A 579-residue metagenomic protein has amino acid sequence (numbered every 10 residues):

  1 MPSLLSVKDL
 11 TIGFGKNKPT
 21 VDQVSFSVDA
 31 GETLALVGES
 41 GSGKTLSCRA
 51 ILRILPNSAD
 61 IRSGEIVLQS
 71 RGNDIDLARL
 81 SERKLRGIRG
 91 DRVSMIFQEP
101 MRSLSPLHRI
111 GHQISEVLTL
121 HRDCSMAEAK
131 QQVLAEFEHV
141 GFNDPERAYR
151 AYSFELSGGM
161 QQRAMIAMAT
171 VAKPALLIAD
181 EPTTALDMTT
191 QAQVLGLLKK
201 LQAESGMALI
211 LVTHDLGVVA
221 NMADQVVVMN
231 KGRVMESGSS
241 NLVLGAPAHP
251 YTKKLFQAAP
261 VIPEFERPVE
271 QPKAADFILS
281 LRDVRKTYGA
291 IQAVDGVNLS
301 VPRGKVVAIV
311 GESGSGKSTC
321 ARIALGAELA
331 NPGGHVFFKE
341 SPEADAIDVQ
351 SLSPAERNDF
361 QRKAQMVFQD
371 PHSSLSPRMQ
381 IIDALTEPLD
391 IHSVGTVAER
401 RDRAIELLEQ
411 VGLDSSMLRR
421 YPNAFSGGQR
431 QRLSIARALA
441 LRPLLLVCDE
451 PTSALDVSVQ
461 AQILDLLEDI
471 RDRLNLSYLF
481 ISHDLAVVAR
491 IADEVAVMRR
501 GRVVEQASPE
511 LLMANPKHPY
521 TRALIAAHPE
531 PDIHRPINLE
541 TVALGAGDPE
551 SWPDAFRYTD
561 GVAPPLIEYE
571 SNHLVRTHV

Functional and structural regions predicted by a protein language model:
S3, D74, E146, S240-S280 (+2 more regions): Charged, flexible cofactor/metal-binding loops and thiol motifs
E65-G87, S125, G196, F337-D359 (+1 more regions): ABC ATPase NBD Q-loop/coupling interface
E128-R147, S341-A344, E399-S416: Conserved ABC ATPase "signature" region
V171-A175, A440-L444: A short, proline-enriched helix->beta-strand linker immediately N-terminal to the Walker B motif in ABC-type P-loop
Q225, S237, E494, Q506: Short, glycine/charged-rich "phosphate-handling" switch motifs in NTP-dependent and phosphotransfer domains
